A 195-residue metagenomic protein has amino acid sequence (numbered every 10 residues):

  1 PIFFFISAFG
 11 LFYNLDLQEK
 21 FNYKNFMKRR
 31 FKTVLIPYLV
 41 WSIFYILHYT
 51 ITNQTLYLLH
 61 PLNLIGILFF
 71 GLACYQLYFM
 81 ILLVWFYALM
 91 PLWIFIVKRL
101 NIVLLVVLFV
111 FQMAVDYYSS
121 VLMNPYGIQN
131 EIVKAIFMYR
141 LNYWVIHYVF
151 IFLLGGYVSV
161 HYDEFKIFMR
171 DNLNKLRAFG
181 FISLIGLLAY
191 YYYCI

Functional and structural regions predicted by a protein language model:
P1, Y13-Y49, Y57-Y75, F86 (+1 more regions): Transmembrane alpha-helical segments and their boundary/interface "anchor" motifs in multi-pass integral membrane
P1-Y13, L82-I94, S120-F168: Specific transmembrane alpha-helix
N14-K24, F95-V103, S159-L173: Membrane-interface junctions at the ends of membrane-embedded or membrane-associated helices
I43, F109-V121, I182-C194: Aromatic-anchored segments of alpha-helical transmembrane domains
Y49, L62-N124, N142-L153: Hydrophobic alpha-helical segments with transmembrane-like composition
T50-T55, Y118-E131, Y190-I195: Juxtamembrane "helix-exit" motif on the non-cytosolic side of transmembrane helices
P61-L68, I128-M138, I195: Juxtamembrane membrane-water interface segments that cap and precede transmembrane helices
H161-I195: Alpha-helical transmembrane segments and terminal signal-anchor/GPI-anchor hydrophobic tails, characterized by long
